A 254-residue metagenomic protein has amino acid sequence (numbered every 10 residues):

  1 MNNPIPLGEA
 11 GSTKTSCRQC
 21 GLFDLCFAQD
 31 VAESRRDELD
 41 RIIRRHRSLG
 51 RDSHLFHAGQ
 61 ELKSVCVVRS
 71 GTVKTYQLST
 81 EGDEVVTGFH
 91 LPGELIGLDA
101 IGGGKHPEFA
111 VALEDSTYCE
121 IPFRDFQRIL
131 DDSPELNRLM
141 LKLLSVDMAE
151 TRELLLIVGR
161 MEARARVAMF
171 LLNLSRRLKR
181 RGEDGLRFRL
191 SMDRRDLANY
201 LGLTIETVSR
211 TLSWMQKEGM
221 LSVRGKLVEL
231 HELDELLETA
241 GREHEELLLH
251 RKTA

Functional and structural regions predicted by a protein language model:
N2-R51, L95-I96, A100-I101: Cyclic nucleotide-binding regulatory module and flanking cytosolic helices
H46, F89, E120, S191 (+1 more regions): Short aromatic/basic micro-patch
D52, K63-Y76, P92-G93: Glycine- and acidic-residue-biased ligand/ion/polar-headgroup-sensing regions
H54-Q60: Short phosphate-coordinating micro-motif centered on Lys-Gly-acidic
V73-V85: A short beta-strand-loop-beta hairpin characteristic of the jelly-roll/cupin
V86-A149, E153: Cyclic-nucleotide recognition modules
D131-T204: Polybasic "coupling" helices that flank or enter modular domains
R176-A254: Phosphate-/nucleic-acid-contacting segments
